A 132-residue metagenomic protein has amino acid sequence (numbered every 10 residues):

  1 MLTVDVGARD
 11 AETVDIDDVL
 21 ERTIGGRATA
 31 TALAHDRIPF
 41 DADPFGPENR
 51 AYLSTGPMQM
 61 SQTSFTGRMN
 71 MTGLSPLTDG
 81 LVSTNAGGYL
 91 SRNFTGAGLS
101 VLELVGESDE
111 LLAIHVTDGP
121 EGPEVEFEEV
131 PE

Functional and structural regions predicted by a protein language model:
L2-E132: Acidic carboxylate diad motif detector
